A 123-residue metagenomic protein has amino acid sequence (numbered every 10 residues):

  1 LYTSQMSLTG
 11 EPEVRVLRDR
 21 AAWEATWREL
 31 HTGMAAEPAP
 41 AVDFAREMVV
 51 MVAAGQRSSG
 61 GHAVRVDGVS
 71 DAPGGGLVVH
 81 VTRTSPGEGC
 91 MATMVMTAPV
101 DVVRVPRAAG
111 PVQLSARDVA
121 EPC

Functional and structural regions predicted by a protein language model:
L1-C123: Exposed, flexible binding/inhibitory loops of compact, secreted disulfide-stabilized domains
